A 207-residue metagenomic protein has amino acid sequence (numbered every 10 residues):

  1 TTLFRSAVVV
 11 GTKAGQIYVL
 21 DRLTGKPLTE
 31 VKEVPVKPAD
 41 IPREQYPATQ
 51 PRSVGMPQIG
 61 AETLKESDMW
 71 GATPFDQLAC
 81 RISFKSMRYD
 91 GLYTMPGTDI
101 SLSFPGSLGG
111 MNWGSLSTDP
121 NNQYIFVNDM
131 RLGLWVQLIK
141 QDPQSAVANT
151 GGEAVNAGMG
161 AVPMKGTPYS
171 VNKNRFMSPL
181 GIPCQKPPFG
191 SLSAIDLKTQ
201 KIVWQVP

Functional and structural regions predicted by a protein language model:
T1-L3: Short, small-residue-biased leader/transition segments that mark boundaries at the very start of proteins
V9-T12, C184-K186: Short loop/turn motifs at secondary-structure junctions and domain boundaries
V10-D119, Q123, V127-N128: Extended catalytic-interface subdomain
Q16-Y18, L134-K140: Structural motif
G109-V136, N149-P207: C-terminal substrate/ligand-recognition segments
S145-A146: Intrinsically disordered, low-complexity terminal tails of multi-pass plasma-membrane proteins
